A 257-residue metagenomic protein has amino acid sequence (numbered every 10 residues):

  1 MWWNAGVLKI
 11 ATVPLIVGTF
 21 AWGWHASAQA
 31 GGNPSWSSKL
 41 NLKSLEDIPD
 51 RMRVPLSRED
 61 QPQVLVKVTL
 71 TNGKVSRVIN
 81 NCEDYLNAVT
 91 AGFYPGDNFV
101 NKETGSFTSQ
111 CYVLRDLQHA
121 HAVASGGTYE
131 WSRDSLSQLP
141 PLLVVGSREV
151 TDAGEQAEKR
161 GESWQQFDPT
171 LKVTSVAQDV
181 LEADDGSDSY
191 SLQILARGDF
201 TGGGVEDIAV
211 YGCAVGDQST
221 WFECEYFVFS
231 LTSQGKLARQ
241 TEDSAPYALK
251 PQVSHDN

Functional and structural regions predicted by a protein language model:
M1, W22, Q252-D256: Intrinsic disorder/low-complexity signature
M1-P14: Bacterial N-terminal signal peptides that target proteins for export
T19-A26: C-terminal segment of classical bacterial N-terminal signal peptides
A28-F200, Y211-N257: Beta-propeller-forming repeat regions
G203: Acidic carboxylate motifs that coordinate Ca2+ or other divalent cations, activating on Asp/Glu
